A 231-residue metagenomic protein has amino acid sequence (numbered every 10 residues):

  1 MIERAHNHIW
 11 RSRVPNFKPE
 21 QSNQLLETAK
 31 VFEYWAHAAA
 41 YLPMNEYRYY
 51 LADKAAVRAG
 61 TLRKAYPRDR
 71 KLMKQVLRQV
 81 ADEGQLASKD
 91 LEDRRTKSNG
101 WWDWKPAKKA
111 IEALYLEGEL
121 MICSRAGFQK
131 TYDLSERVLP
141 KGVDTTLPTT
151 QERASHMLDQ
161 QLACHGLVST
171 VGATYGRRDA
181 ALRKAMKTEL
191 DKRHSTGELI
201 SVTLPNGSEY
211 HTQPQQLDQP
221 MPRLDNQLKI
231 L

Functional and structural regions predicted by a protein language model:
M1-I230: Long, low-complexity intrinsically disordered regions
